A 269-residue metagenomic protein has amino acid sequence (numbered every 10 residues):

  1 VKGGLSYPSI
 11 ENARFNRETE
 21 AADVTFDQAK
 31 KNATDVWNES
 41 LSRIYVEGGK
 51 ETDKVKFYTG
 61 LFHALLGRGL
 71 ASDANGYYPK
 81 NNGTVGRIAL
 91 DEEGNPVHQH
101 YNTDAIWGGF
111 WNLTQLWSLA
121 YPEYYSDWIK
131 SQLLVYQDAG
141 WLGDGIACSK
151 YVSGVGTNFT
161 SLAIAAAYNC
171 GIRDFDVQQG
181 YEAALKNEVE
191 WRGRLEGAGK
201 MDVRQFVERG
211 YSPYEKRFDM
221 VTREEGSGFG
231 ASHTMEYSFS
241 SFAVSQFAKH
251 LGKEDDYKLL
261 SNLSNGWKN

Functional and structural regions predicted by a protein language model:
V1-H100, D174, Q178-V189: Acidic/polar, glycine-enriched structural segments that form the non-catalytic walls/loops of the carbohydrate-binding
G48-G49, A74-G76, W128, E254-S261: Surface-exposed patches in mature extracellular/periplasmic domains of secreted proteins
N102-A248, S261: Aromatic-rich carbohydrate-recognition surfaces in CAZymes
